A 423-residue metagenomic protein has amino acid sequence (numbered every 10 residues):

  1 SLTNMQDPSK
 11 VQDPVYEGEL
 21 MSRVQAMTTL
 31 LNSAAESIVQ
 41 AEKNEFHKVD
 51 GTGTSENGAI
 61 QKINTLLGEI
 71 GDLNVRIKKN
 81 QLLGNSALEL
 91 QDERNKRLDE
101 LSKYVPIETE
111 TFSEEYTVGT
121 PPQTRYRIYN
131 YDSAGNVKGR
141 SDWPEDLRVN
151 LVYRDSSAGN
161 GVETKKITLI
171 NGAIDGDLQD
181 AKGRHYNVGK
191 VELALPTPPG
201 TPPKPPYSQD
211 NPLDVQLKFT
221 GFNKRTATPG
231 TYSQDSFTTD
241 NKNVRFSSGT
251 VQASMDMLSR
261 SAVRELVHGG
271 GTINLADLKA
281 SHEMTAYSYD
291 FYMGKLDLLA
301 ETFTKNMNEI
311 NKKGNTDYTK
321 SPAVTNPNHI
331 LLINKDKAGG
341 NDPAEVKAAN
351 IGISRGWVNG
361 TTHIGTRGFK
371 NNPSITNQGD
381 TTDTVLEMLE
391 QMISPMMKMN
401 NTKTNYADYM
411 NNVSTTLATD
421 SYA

Functional and structural regions predicted by a protein language model:
S1-A423: Structural signature of extracellular appendage/secretion-system components
